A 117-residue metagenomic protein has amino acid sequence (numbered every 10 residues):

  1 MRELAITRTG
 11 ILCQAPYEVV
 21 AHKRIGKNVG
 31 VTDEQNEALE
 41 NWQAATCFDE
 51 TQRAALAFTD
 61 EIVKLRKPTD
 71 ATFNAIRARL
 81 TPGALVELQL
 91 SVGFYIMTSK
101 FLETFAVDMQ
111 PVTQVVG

Functional and structural regions predicted by a protein language model:
M1-G117: Hydrophobic alpha-helical segments
